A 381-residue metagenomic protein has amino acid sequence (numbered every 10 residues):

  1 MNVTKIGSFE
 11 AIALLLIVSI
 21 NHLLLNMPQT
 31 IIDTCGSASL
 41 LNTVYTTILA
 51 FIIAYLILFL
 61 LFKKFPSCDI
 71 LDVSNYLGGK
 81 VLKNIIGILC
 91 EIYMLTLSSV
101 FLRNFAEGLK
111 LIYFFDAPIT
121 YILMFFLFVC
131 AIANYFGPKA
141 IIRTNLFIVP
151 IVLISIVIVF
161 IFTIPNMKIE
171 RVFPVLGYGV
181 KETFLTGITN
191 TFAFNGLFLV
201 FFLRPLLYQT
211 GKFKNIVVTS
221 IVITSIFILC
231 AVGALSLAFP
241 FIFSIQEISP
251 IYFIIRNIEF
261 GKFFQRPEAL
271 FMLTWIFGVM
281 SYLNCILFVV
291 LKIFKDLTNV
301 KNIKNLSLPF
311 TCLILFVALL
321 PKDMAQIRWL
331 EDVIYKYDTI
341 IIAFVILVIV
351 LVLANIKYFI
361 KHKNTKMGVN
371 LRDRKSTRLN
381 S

Functional and structural regions predicted by a protein language model:
S8-M27, N42, T46, A50 (+6 more regions): Hydrophobic, membrane-embedded alpha-helices of multi-pass small-molecule transporters
L24-I119: Membrane helical hairpin/interfacial module
V44-I57, E91-F101, C130, V149-I164 (+2 more regions): Selective recognition of specific alpha-helical transmembrane segments in multi-pass small-molecule
L95-S98, L102, A131-N134, I151-L176 (+3 more regions): Hydrophobic alpha-helical segments and their helix-loop junctions in multi-pass secondary transporters
N104-K110, L127-I148, P205-T210, K292: Membrane-water interface regions at transmembrane-helix termini and the short interhelical loops of multi-pass membrane
F105, T120, A133-T163, Y335-L347: Membrane-interface loop-to-helix entry segments
A238-E268: Membrane-interface interhelical connector segments
K375-S381: Conserved small/polar residues in nucleotide/adenosyl-binding loops
